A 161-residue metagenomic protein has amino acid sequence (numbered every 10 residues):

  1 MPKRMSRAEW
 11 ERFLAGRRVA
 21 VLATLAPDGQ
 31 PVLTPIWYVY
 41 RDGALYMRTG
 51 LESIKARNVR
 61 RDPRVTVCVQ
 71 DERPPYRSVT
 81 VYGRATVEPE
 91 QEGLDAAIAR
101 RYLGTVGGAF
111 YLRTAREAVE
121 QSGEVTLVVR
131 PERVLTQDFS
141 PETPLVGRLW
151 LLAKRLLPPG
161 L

Functional and structural regions predicted by a protein language model:
M1-M5, R77-L161: Charged, gly/pro-rich active-site loop segments
M1-V21: Short, basic/aromatic recognition patches
W10-E11, A56, D95, A99: Short amphipathic alpha-helical segments and helix-helix/interface helices
F13-G16, P75, G123: A short, polar/charged loop/turn motif at coil->beta-strand junctions and beta-hairpin connectors
L14-A15, R60-R61, E120: Alpha-helix boundary recognition
R18-L51, R57-V59, V65-V69, S78-V81: Short beta-strand segments
S53-K55, P74, T143-P144: Short, surface-exposed beta-strand-loop junctions and turns on beta-sheet-rich folds
